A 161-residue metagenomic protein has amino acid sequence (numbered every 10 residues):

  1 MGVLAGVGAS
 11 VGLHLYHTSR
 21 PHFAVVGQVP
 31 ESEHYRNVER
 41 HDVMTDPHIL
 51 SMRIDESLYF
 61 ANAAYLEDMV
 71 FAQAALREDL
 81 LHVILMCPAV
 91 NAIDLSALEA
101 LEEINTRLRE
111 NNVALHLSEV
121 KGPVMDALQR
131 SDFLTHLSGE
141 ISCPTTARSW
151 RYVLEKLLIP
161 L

Functional and structural regions predicted by a protein language model:
M1-H136, L154: The feature marks cytosolic C-terminal regulatory regions of anion transporters and related permeases
H136-Y152: Short acidic-hydrophobic, aromatic-tinged amphipathic segments that line or gate anion-handling sites
E155-L161: Intrinsically disordered or compositionally simple regulatory linkers and C-terminal tails in signal-transduction
